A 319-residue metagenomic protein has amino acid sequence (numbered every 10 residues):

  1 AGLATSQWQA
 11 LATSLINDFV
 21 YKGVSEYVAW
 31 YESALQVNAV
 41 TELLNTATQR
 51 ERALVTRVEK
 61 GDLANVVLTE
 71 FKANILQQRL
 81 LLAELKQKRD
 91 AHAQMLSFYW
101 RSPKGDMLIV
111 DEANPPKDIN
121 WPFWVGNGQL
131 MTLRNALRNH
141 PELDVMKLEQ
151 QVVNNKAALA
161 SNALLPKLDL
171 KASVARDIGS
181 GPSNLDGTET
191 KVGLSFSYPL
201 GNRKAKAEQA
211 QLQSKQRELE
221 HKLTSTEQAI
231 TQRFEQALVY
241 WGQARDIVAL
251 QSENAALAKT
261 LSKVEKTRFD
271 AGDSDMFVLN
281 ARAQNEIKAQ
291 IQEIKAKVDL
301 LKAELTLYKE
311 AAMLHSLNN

Functional and structural regions predicted by a protein language model:
A1-L15, N154, A163-T190, S197-A210 (+2 more regions): Small/polar (Gly/Ser/Thr/Ala-rich) solvent-exposed segments that form structured loops/beta-strands/short helices used
L15, F19-V40, Q49, H92 (+3 more regions): Amphipathic alpha-helical coiled-coil segments
L15-T132, Y240, A244, N285-E286 (+2 more regions): Periplasmic alpha-helical coiled-coil/stalk elements that build and connect Gram-negative outer-membrane
V67-E70, S102-L170, L317-N319: Amphipathic alpha-helical coiled-coil scaffold segments and their short linker/junction regions
L85, P141, A296: Metallo-beta-lactamase
I119-V125, L164-K167, S183-L194, I230 (+1 more regions): A glycine-rich, aromatic-flanked flexible loop/lid motif
